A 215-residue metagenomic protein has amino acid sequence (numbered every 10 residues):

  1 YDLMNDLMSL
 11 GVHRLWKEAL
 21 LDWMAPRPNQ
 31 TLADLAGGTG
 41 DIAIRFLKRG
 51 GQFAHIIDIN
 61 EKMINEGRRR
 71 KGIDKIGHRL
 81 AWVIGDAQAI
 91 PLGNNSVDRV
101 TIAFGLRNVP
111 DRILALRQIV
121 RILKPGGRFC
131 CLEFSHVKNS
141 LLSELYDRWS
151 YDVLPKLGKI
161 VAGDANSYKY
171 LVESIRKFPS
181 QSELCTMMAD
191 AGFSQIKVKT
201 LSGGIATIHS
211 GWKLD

Functional and structural regions predicted by a protein language model:
Y1, V100-T101: Hydrophobic beta-strand segment of the Class I
S9-Q30, R45: Conserved alpha-helix/loop element of class I SAM-dependent methyltransferases that forms part of the SAM/SAH-binding
T31-A89: Class I SAM-dependent methyltransferase SAM/SAH-binding core
D58-E61, D111, F134: Short beta->alpha hinge that forms the Motif I/post-I loop of the SAM-binding pocket
Q88-R99: A short acidic, Gly/Pro-enriched loop at the edge of an enzyme's catalytic core that lines a small-molecule cofactor
I113-R128: A short glycine-rich, Lys/Arg-flanked "PGG" loop and its adjoining helix->strand segment in the class I
L132, H136-M187, A191, K197: C-terminal alpha-helical "lid/dimerization" subdomain adjacent to the S-adenosyl-L-methionine
C185, A191-D215: Core SAM-dependent methyltransferase catalytic element
